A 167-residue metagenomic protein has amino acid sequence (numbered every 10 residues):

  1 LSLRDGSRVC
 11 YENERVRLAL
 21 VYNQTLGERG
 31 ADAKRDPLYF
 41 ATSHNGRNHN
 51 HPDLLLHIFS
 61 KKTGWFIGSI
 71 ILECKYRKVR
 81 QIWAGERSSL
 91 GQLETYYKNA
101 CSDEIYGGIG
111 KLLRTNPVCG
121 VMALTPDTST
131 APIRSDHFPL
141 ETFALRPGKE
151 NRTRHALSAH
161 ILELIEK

Functional and structural regions predicted by a protein language model:
S2-K167: Catalytic core segments in nucleotide and nucleic-acid processing enzymes
